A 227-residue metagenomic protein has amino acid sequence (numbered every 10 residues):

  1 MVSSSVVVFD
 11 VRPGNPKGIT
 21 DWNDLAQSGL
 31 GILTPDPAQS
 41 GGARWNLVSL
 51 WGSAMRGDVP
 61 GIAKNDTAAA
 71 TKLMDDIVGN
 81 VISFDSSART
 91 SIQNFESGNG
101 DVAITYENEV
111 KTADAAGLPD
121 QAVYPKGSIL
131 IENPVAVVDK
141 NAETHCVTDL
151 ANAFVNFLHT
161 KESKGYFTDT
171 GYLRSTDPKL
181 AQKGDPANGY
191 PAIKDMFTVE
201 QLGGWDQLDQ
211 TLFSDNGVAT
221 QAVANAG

Functional and structural regions predicted by a protein language model:
M1-R56: A conserved helix-loop-strand patch within extracytoplasmic ligand-binding domains of the periplasmic binding
M1-S3, P13, D24-Q27, F95-G98 (+3 more regions): Extracellular/periplasmic catalytic domains that process cell-envelope and extracellular macromolecules
F9, G14-K17, P37-G42, N108-K111 (+3 more regions): Solvent-exposed loop/turn segments at secondary-structure junctions within structured extracellular/periplasmic domains
R12-N15, Q27-L30, L50-R56, G79 (+6 more regions): Sec-exported extracytoplasmic/periplasmic mature domains
K17-T20, G41-W45, S49, A69-D76 (+7 more regions): Extracytoplasmic/secreted proteins, especially bacterial periplasmic and envelope-associated proteins
I32-S40, V78-I82, K140-T144: Second-shell loop/turn segments in exported
G57-G127, P134: Ligand-binding pocket segment of bilobal, Venus flytrap-like solute-binding proteins
A142-G227: Extracellular/periplasmic juxtamembrane helices and adjacent flexible linkers that interface with membrane partners
